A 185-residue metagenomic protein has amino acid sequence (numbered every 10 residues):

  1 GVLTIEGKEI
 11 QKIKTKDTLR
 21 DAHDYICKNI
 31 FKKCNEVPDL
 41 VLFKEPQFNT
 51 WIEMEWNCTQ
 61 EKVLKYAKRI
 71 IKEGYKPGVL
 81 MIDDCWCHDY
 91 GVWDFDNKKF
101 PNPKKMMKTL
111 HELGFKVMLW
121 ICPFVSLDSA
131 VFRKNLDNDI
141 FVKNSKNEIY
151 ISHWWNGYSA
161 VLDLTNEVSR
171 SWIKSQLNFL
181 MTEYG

Functional and structural regions predicted by a protein language model:
G1-L40, E61-K72: Catalytic and substrate-binding clefts that recognize carbohydrates or anionic sugar/phosphate headgroups
D39-G185: Aromatic-lined carbohydrate-binding/catalytic grooves of carbohydrate-active enzymes
